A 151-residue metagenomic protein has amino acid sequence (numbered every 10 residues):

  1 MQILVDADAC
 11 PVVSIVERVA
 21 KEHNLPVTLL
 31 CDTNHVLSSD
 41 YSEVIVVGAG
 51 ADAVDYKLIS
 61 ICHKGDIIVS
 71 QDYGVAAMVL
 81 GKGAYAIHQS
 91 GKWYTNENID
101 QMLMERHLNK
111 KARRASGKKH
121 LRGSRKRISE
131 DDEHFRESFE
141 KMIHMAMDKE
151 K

Functional and structural regions predicted by a protein language model:
Q2-K151: Nuclease catalytic cores that cleave nucleic-acid phosphodiester bonds, predominantly acidic two-metal-ion
